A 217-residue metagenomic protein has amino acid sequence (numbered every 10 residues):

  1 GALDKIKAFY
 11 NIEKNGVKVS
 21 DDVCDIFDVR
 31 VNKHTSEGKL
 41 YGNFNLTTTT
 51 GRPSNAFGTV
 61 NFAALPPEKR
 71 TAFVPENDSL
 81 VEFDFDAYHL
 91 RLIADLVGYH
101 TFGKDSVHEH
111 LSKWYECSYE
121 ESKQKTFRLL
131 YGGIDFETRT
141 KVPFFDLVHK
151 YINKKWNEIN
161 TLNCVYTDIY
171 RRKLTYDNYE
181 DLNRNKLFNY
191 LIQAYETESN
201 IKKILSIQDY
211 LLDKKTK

Functional and structural regions predicted by a protein language model:
G1-A8, I12-E13, V17-V19, G58-R184: Helical catalytic core of nucleic-acid polymerases
G1-Y41, L46: Membrane topogenic helices and adjacent juxtamembrane segments
N43-L46, T50, F85: Residues immediately flanking
T47-F62: Glycine-rich active-site loop/lid that clamps phosphate-bearing ligands
T48, V81-F83, L191: Short conserved micro-motifs on helix faces and helix-strand junctions that flank and scaffold key functional residues
Y88-H89, S122, E196-K203: Catalytic-loop motifs flanking and including active-site residues across diverse enzymes
N183-T197: Short glycine-/aliphatic-rich beta-strand segments at the starts of folded cytosolic domains
E198-K217: Active-site palm subdomain of RNA-directed nucleic acid polymerases
